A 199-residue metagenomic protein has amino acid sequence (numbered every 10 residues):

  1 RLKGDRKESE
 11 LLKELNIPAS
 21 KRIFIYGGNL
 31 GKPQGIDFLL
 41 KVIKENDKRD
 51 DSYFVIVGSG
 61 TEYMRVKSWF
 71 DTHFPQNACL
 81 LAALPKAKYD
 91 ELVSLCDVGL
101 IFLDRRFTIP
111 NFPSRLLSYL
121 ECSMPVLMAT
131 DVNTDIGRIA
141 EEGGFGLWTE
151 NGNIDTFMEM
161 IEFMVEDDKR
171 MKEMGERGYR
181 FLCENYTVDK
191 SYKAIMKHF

Functional and structural regions predicted by a protein language model:
L2-I17: A short helix/loop element that forms part of the nucleotide-sugar donor recognition site in Leloir-type
P18-Q34, L40-I43, V55, G175: Conserved donor-binding/catalytic core segment of Leloir-type glycosyltransferases
N29-G35, D47-K48, S59-E62, P85-K86 (+1 more regions): Nucleotide-sugar-dependent glycosyltransferase donor-binding/catalytic pocket residues
Q34, P85-S94, G99-L120, P125-R138: Nucleotide-sugar-dependent
D51-G58, Y63-D90: Nucleotide-activated donor-binding/catalytic signature segment of Leloir-type glycosyltransferases, i.e., the conserved
D131-E162, R170: Change "using UDP/GDP/dTDP sugars" to "using nucleotide sugars
T156, F163, R170-E184, A194: A short, well-ordered alpha-helix in the C-terminal region of glycosyltransferases
V188-F199: C-terminal alpha-helical cap of glycosyltransferases
